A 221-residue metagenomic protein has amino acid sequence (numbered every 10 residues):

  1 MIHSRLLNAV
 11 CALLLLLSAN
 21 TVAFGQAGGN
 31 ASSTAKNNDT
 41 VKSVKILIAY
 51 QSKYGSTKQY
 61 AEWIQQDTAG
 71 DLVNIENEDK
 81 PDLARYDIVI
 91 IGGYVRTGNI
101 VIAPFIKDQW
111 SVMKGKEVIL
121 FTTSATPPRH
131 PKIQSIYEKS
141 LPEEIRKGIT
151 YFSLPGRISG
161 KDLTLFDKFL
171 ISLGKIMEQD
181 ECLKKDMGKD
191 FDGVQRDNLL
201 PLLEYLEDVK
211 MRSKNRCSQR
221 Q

Functional and structural regions predicted by a protein language model:
M1-V10: Bacterial N-terminal signal peptides that target proteins for export
A9-N20: Bacterial N-terminal signal peptides
T21-A27, N38-S43, G98-Q221: FMN-binding flavodoxin-like domain, especially the glycine-rich phosphate-binding loop
K42-T68: Short, charged N-terminal beta->alpha structural module
A69-P81: A short, well-structured beta->alpha microelement
L83-A84, M113: A short, aliphatic-rich alpha-helical micro-motif
D87-I90, E117: Structural motif
Y94-V95: Short glycine-/small-residue-rich Rossmann-like dinucleotide-binding loops
